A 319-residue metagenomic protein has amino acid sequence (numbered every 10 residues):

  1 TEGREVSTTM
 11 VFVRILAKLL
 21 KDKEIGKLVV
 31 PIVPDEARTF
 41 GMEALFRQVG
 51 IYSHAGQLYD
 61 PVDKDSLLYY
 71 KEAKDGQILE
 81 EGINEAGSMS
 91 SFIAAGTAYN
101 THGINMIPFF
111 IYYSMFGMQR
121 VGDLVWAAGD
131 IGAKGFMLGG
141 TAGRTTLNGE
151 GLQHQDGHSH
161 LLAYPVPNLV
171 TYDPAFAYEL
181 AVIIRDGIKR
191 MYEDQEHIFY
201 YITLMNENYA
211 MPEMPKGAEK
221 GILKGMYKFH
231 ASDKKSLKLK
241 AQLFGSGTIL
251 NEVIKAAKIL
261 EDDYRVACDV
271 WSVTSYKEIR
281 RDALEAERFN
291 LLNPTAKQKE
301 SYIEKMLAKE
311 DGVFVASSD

Functional and structural regions predicted by a protein language model:
T1-G26, P212-G221: Flexible inter-domain linker/hinge segments
I15-L20, I25, V29-R38, A44-P61 (+1 more regions): Accessory "access/gating" subregions that flank catalytic or transport cores
L19-D22, Q48, Y52, A95-H102 (+7 more regions): Change "in soluble alpha/beta enzymes" to "in soluble alpha/beta proteins
I25-V29, A73-G76, H102-P108, I131-F136 (+6 more regions): Short coil/turn connectors at secondary-structure junctions
V33, I111, L138-T141, Y201-M205 (+1 more regions): Short beta-strand segments
G41-L162, E179-R185, F244, I254 (+1 more regions): Thiamine diphosphate
L67, T146-H154, Y164, T171 (+2 more regions): Thiamine diphosphate
F176: Ferredoxin-type iron-sulfur electron-transfer modules in oxidoreductases and energy-metabolism complexes
